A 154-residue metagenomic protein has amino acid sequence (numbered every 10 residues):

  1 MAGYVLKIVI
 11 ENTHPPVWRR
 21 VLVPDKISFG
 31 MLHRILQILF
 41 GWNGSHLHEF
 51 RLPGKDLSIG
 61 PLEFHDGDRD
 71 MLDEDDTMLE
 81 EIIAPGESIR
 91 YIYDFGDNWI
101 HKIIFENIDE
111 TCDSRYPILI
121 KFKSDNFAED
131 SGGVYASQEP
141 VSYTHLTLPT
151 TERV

Functional and structural regions predicted by a protein language model:
M1-L146: Short linear regulatory motifs enriched in tryptophan with gly/pro/ser
H145-V154: Single conserved hydrophobic/aromatic residue that forms the stacking wall/gate of nucleotide- or nucleobase-binding
